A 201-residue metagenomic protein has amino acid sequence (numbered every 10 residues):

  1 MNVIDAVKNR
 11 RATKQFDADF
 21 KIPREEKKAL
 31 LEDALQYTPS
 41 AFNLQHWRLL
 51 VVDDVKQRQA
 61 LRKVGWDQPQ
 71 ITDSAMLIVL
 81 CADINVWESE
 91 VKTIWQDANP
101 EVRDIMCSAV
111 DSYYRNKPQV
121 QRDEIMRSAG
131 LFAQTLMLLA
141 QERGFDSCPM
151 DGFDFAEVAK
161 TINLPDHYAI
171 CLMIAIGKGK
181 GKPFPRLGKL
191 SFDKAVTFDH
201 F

Functional and structural regions predicted by a protein language model:
M1-F201: Acidic, surface-exposed loops and disordered segments
